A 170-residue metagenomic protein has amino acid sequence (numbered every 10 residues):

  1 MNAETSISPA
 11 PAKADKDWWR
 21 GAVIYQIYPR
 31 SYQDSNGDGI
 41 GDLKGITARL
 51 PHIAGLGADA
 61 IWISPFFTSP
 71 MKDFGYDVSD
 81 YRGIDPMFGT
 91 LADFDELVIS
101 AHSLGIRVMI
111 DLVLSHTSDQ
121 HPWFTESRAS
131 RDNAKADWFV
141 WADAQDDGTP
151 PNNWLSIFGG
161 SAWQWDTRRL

Functional and structural regions predicted by a protein language model:
N2-L170: Acidic/aromatic-lined carbohydrate-recognition and catalytic surfaces of CAZymes acting on diverse glycans
